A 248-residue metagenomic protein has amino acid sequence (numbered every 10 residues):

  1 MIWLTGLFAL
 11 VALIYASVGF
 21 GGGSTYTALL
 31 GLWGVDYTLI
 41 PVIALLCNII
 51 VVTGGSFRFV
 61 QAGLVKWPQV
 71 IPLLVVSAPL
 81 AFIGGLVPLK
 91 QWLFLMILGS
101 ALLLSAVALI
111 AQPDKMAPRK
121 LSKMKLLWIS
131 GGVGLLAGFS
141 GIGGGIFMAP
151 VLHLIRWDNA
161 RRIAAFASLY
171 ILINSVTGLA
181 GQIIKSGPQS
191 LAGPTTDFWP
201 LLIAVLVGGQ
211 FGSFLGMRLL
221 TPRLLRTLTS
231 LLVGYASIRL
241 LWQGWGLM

Functional and structural regions predicted by a protein language model:
M1-A16, G21, T25-L39, G54-S140 (+4 more regions): Juxtamembrane transmembrane-helix boundary motif
P41-I49, A164-S175, V233: Transmembrane helix-bundle signature of multi-pass membrane transporters/permeases
F139, L172-A180: Hydrophobic alpha-helical segments of membrane proteins
G145, G178-S186: Juxtamembrane/transmembrane-helix interface segments of polytopic membrane transporters
G145-L152, A160, F166-I173: A general structural signal for well-ordered alpha-helical packing
